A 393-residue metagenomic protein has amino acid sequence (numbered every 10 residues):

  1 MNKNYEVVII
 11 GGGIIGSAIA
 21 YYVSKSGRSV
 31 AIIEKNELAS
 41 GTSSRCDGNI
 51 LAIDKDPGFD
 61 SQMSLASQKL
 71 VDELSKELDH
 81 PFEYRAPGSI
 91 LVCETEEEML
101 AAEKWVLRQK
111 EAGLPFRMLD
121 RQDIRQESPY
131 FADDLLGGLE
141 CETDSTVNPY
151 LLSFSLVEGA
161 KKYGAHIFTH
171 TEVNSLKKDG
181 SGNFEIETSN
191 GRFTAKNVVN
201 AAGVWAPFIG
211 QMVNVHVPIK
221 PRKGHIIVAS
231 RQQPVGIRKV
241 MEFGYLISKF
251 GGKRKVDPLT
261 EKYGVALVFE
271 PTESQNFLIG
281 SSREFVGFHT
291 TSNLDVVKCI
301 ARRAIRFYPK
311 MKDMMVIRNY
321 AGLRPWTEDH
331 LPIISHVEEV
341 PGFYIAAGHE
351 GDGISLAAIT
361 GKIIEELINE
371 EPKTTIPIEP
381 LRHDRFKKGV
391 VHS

Functional and structural regions predicted by a protein language model:
N2-G13, A31: Beta1/beta-strand and adjacent pyrophosphate-binding region of the FAD-binding site in flavoprotein oxidoreductases
Y5, A18, S26, M118 (+3 more regions): C-terminal lid/capping helical subdomain adjacent to the catalytic/cofactor pocket in oxidative enzymes
V8-I10, F193-W205, G361: Short hydrophobic core segments
Y21-Y22, I50, H80-Y84, R192-F193 (+1 more regions): Active-site substrate-recognition segment that forms the wall of the catalytic cavity or substrate channel
K25-S44: Glycine-rich FAD pyrophosphate-binding loop
D47-E127, A266, A304: Dinucleotide-binding Rossmann-like beta1-alpha1 core, especially the glycine-rich loop that anchors the ADP
F82-L91, W105, M118, R125-Y163 (+3 more regions): Helix-loop-beta segment of a Rossmann-like dinucleotide-binding subdomain
L139-K196: Helical element adjacent to the flavin cofactor pocket in flavoenzyme catalytic cores
